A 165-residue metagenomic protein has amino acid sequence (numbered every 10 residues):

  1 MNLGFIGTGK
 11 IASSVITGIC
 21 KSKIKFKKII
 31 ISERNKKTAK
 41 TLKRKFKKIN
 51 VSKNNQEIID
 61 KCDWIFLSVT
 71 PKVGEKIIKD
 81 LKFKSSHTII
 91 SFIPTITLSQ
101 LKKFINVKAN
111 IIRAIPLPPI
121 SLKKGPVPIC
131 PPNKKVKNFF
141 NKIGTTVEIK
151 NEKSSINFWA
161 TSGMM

Functional and structural regions predicted by a protein language model:
M1-K53, E57: NAD(P)+-binding Rossmann beta1-loop-alpha1 motif at the extreme N-terminus of oxidoreductases
I30, S52, I90, I112-A114 (+1 more regions): Hydrophobic/aromatic beta-strand patches that form the interior of the parallel beta-sheet core in alpha/beta enzyme
K36-T41, S99-Q100, K134: Short, charged/polar "capping" segments at the starts of alpha-helices and the immediately preceding loops
I49-N50, N55-T88: Rossmann-like NAD(P)-binding element
H87-I89, L101-P118: Rossmann-fold dehydrogenase core element
Q100-N110, G125-F158: Internal alpha-helical scaffold of NAD(P)-dependent oxidoreductase catalytic cores
F158-M165: A short glycine-threonine-serine/GTX helix/turn-capping micro-motif
